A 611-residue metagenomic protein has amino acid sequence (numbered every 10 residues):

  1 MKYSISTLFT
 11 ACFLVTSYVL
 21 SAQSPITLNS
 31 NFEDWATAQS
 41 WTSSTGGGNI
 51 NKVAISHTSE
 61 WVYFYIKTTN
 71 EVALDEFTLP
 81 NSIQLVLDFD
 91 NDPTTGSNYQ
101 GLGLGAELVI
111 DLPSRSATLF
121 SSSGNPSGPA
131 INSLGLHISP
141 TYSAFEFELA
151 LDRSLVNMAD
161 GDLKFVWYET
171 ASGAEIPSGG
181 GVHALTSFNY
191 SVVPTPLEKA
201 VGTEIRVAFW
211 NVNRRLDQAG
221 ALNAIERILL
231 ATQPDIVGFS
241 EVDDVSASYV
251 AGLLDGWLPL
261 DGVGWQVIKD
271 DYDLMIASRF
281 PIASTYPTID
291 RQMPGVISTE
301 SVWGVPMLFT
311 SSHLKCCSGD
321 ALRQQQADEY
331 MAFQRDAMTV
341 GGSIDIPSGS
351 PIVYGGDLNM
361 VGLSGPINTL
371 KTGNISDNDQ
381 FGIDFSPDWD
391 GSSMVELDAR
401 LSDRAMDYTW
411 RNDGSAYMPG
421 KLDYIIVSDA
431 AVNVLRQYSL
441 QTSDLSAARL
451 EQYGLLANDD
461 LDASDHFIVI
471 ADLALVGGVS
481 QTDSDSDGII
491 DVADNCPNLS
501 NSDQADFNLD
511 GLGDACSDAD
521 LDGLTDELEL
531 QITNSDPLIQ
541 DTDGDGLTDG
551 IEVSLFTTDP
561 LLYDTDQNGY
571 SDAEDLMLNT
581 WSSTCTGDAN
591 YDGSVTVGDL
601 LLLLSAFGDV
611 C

Functional and structural regions predicted by a protein language model:
T16-S17: N-terminal signal peptide c-region/cleavage motif recognized by signal peptidases
S24-S116, S172-G173: Surface-exposed, glycine/proline- and aromatic-rich loop segments on solvent-exposed faces across compartments
F64, W210-V212, I225-V250, F309 (+4 more regions): Active-site beta-strand/loop signature of hydrolases that rely on acidic residues for catalysis
S82-Q84, R153-G173: Short, surface-exposed ligand- or partner-binding patches at beta-edge/loop junctions that are enriched in aromatics
L149, L155-N157, G173-T186, V192 (+3 more regions): Metal-dependent phosphoester-hydrolase catalytic domains
P177-W257, K269-D273, Q324-D328, A448-R449 (+3 more regions): N-terminal, active-site-proximal structural segment of metallo-dependent hydrolase catalytic domains
V242-C317: Structured beta-strand-rich core segments of catalytic domains in phosphoester-bond hydrolases
V479-G593, A606: Extracellular calcium-associated, cysteine-rich motifs in secreted modular proteins
